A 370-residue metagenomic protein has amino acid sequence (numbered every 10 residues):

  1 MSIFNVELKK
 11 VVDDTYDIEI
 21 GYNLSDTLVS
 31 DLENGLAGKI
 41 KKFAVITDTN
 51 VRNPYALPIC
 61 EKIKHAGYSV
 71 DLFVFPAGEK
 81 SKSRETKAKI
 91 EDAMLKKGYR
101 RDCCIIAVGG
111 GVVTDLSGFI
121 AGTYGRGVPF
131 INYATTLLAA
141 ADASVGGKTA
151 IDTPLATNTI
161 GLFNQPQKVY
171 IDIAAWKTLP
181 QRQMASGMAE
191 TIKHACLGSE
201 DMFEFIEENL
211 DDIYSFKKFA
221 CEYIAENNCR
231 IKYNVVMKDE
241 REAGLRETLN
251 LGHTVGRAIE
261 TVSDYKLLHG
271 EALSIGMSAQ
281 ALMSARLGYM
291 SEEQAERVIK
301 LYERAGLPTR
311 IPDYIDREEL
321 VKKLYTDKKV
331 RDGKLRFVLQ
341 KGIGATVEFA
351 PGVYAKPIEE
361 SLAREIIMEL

Functional and structural regions predicted by a protein language model:
M1-C103: ATP/NTP phosphate-donor binding region
S2-E7, A189-T191, M290-L370: C-terminal charged capping/lid subdomain of soluble metabolic enzymes
V11, F119-D211: A glycine/threonine-rich phosphate-anchoring loop and its flanking beta-alpha core in nucleotide/phosphate-binding
G21, V45, A134, D172 (+2 more regions): Residue-level signal for inorganic ion chemistry
A77-G78, V108-G110, L251-G252: Glycine-rich beta-strand-to-loop/alpha-helix junction loops that act as flexible
G98-R100, T123-G125, D152-T153, I160-N164 (+3 more regions): Solvent-exposed alpha-helices and their adjacent loops that cap or buttress functional pockets in soluble metabolic
V112-F119, A140, A258: Short glycine/serine/threonine-rich phosphate/pyrophosphate-binding segments that cradle anionic phosphate groups
E204-E319: Active-site segments that bind and position negatively charged phosphate/pyrophosphate groups
